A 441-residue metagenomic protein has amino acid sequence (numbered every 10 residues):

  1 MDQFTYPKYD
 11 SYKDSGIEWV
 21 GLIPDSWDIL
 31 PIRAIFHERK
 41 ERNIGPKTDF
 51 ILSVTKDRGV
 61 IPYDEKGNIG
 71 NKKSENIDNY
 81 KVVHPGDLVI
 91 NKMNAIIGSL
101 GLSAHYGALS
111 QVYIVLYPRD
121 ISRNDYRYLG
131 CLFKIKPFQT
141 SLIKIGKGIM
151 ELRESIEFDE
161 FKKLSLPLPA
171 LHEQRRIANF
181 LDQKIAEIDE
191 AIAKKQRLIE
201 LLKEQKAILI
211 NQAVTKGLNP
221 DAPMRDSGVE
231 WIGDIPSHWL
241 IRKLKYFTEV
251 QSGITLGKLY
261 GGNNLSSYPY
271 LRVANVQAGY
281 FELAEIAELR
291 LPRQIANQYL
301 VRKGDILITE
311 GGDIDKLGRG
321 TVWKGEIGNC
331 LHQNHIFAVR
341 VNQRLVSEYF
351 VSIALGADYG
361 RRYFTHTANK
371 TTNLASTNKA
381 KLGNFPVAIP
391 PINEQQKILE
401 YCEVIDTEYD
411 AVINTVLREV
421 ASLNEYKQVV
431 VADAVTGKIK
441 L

Functional and structural regions predicted by a protein language model:
M1-V20, S26, P169-A222, A388-L441: Amphipathic alpha-helical coiled-coil/heptad-repeat segments
S11-I44, K163, L171, R175 (+5 more regions): Non-catalytic DNA-recognition/assembly elements of restriction-modification systems
Y12-S15, M93, G107-I114, I149-R175 (+3 more regions): A short glycine-rich beta-alpha junction/loop motif
S15-G16, R33-I44, T48-P85, K245-Y260 (+1 more regions): Sequence-specific dsDNA recognition surfaces
E18-L22, N71, I114-P118, K162-L168 (+4 more regions): Short, well-ordered beta-strand elements within core beta-sheets of diverse protein domains
D49-I69, L88-I114, R127, C131 (+5 more regions): Short, ligand-facing micro-motifs at secondary-structure edges
K72-D78, E151, K163, R290 (+4 more regions): A structural connector/turn signal
